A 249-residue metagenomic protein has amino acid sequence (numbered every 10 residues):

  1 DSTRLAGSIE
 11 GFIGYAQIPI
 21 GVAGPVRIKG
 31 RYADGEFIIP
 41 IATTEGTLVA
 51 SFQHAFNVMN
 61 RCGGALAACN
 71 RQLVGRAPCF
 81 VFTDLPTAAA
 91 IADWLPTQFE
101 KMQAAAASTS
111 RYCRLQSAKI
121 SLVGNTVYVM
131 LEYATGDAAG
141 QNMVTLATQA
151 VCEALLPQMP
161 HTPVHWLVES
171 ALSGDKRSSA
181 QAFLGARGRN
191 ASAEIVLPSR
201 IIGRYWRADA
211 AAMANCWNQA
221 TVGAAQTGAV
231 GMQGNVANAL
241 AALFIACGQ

Functional and structural regions predicted by a protein language model:
D1-I41, S51-F56, C69-L73: Acidic/polar, glycine-rich intrinsically disordered N-terminal extensions of enzymes
I9, A23-R27, P40, A77-T83 (+3 more regions): Short glycine-rich or small-residue beta-strand-to-loop segments that form or flank ligand, phosphate, metal/Fe-S
G24-I28, F37-I41, V127, F183-L197: Short beta-strand elements
K29, G35-F37, T47-F52, A89-I91 (+2 more regions): Short helix/loop capping segments that flank catalytic or ligand/cofactor-binding pockets
I38-A68, F99-A106, A239, F244-G248: Long, charge-patterned amphipathic alpha-helical coiled-coil/hairpin "stalk" segments used as oligomerization
H54-F99, Q103, R177-N218: A structural-propensity feature for long, helix-poor, extended segments
C69-R71, A77-C152: Intrinsically disordered, low-complexity linker/loop segments enriched in Gly/Pro and charged/polar residues
Y133-Q249: Glycine-rich anion/phosphate-binding loop at the beta-strand->alpha-helix junction
